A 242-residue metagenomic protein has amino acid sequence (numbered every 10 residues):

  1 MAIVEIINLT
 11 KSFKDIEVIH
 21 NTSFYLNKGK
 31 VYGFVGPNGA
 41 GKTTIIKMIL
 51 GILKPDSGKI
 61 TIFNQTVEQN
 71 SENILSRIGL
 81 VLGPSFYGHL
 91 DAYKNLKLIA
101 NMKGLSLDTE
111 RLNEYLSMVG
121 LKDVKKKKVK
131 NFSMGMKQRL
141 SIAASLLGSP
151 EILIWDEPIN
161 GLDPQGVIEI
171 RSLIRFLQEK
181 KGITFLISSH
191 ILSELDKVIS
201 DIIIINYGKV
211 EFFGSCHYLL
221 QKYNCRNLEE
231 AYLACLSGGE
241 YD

Functional and structural regions predicted by a protein language model:
L50: Helix-to-loop junction immediately C-terminal to a conserved catalytic motif
G58-Q69, N73-I74: Conserved ABC transporter NBD signature motif
K97, N101-V124: Conserved ABC ATPase "signature" region
L153-E157: Catalytic Walker B motif of ABC-type/P-loop ATPase nucleotide-binding domains
I168-K180: Helical segment within the ABC ATPase nucleotide-binding domain
F213-G214: ABC ATPase "signature
